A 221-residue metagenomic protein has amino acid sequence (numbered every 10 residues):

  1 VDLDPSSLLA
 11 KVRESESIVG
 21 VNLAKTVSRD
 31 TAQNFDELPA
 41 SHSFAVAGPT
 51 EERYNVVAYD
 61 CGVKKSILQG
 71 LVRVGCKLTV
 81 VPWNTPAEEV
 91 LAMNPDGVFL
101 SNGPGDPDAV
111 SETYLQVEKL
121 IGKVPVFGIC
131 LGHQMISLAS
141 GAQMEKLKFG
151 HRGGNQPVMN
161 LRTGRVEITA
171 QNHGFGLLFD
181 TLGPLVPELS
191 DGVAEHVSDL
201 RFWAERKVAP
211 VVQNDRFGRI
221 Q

Functional and structural regions predicted by a protein language model:
V1-N94, G105-P107: RNA-binding accessory domains that recognize and position tRNA/RNA substrates
R53, G75, K123, G141 (+3 more regions): A generic structural signal for alpha->beta connector loops
P82-N84, K148, R162, H173 (+2 more regions): Residues at the C-termini of beta-strands that transition into short coil/loop
A92, L100, F202-A204: N-terminal amphipathic/hydrophobic targeting modules at extreme N-termini, encompassing cleavable Sec/SRP-type signal
D96-G97, N102-L182: Cysteine-nucleophile active-site neighborhood
L177-S190, S198-R201: Short, compositionally biased segments
D191-Q221: N-terminal low-complexity segments that are often proline-rich with Ser/Thr-Pro
